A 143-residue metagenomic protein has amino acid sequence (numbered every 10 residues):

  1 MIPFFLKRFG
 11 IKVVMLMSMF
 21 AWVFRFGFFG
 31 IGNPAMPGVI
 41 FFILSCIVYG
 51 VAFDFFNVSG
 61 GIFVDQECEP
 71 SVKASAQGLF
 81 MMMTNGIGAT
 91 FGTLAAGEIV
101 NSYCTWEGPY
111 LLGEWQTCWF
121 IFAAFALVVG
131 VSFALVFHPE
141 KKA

Functional and structural regions predicted by a protein language model:
M1-I11, V100-N101: Helix-to-loop junctions at the C-terminal end of transmembrane segments in multipass secondary transporters
F20-M36: C-terminal ends and interior cores of transmembrane alpha-helices in multi-pass membrane transporters/permeases
R25, V39-F55: Hydrophobic core of transmembrane alpha-helices in multi-pass small-molecule transporters, especially MFS/SLC-type
F55-E69: Intracellular juxtamembrane helix-capping segments at the cytosolic ends of symmetry-related transmembrane helices
C68-M81: Loop-to-transmembrane helix entry/capping segments in MFS-fold secondary transporters and related SLC/MFSD carriers
E98-A126: A membrane-interface helix-boundary motif in multi-pass transporters
C118-A143: Multi-pass alpha-helical transporter architecture, strongest for 12-TM Major Facilitator/SLC carriers used
